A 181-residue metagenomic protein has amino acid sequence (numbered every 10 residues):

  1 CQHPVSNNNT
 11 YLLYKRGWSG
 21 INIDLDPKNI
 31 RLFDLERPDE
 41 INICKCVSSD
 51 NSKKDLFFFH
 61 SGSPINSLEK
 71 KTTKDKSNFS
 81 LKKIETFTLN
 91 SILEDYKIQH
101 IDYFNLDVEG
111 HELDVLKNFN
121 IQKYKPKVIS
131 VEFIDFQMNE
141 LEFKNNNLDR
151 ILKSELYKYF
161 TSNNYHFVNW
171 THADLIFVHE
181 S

Functional and structural regions predicted by a protein language model:
C1-S181: Phosphate/nucleotide-binding beta-alpha loop and adjacent structural elements of enzyme active sites
